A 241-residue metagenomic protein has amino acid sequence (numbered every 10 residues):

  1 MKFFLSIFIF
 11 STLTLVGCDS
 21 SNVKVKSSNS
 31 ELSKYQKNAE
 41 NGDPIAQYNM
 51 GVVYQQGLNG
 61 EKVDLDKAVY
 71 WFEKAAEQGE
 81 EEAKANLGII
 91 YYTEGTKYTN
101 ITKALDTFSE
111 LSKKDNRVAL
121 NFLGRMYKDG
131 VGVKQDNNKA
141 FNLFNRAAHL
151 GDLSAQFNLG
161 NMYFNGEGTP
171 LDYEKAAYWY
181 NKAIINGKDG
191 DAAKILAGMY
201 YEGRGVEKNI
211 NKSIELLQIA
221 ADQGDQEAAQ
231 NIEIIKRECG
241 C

Functional and structural regions predicted by a protein language model:
L15-G17: C-terminal motif of bacterial Sec signal peptides marking the signal peptidase cleavage site
D19-S21: Bacterial signal peptide processing site
V25-S33, E61-W71, K97-T107, K134-L143 (+2 more regions): Structural signature of tandem alpha-helical TPR/SEL1-like repeats, specifically the intra-repeat loop/turn
Q36-N38, K74-A75, F108-L111, R146-A147 (+2 more regions): Canonical positions in the second alpha-helix
E40-D43, Q56-L58, E77-E81, T93-G95 (+10 more regions): Short helix-capping/linker turns of helical repeat alpha-solenoids
N49-Q56, N86-T93, K97, L120-D129 (+4 more regions): Hydrophobic face of amphipathic alpha-helices that form TPR/SEL1-like repeat modules and related alpha-solenoid
N211, E215-C241: Terminal, low-structured helical/coil segments at or just beyond the last alpha-helical repeat
